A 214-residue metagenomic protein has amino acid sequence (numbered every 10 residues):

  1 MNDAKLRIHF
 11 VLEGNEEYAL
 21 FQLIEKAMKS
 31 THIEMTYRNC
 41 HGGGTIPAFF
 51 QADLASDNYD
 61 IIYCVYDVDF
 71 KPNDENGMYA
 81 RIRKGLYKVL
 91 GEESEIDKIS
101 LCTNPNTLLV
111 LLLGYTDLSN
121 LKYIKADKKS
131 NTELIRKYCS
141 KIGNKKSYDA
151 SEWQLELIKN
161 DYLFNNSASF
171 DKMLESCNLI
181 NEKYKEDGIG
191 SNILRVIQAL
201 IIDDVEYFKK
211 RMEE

Functional and structural regions predicted by a protein language model:
M1-K5, Y18-E34, F49-Y63, V68-E214: C-terminal accessory helical subdomains adjacent to catalytic cores in phosphodiester- and nucleotide-handling enzymes
R7-V11: Conserved beta-strand elements of the Class I
E34-T45: Short beta->alpha junction loops
